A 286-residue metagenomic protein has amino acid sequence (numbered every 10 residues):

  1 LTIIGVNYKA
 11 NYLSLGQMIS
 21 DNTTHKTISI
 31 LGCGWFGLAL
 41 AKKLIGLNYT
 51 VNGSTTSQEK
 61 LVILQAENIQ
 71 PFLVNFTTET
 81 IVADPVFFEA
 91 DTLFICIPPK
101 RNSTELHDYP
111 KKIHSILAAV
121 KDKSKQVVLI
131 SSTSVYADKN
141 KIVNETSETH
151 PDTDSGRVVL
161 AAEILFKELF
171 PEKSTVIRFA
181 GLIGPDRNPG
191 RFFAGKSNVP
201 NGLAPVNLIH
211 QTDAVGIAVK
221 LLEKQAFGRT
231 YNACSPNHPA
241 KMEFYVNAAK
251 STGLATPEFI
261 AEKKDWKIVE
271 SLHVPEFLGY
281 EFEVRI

Functional and structural regions predicted by a protein language model:
I28-G32: Conserved N-terminal Rossmann-fold NAD(P)-binding element of oxidoreductases
G37-L38: N-terminal Rossmann-fold NAD(P) dinucleotide-binding loop
Q70, V74-T77, A255-I286: C-terminal amphipathic/interface module of NAD(P)-dependent oxidoreductases and related NAD-binding regulators
F88-V128: NAD(P)-cofactor binding segment of oxidoreductase domains
H114-D152: Conserved Rossmann-fold NAD(P)-dependent oxidoreductase catalytic core, especially the SDR/UDP-sugar
A161-P185: Conserved beta-loop-beta element that borders a ligand/cofactor-binding pocket
V176-F179, N188-R191, N198-L222: Substrate-positioning beta->alpha
V215-S271: Mid/C-terminal beta-alpha module of Rossmann-like enzyme folds, strongest in SDR-family dehydrogenases/epimerases
